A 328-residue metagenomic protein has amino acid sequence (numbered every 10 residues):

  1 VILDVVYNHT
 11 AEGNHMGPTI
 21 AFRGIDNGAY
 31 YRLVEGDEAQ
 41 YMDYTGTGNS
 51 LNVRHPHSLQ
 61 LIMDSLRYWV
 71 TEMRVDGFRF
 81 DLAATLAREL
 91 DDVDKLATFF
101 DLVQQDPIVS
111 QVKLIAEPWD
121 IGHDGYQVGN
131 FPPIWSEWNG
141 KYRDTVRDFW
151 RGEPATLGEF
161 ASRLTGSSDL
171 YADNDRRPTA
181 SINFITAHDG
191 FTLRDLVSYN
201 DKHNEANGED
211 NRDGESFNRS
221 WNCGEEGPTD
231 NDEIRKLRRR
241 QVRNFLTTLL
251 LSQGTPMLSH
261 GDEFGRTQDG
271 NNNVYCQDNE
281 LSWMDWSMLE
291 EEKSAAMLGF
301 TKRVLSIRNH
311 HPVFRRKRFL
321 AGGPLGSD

Functional and structural regions predicted by a protein language model:
V1-R74, R79-Q105, G125, L170: Substrate-binding/active-site clefts of carbohydrate-active enzymes
A21-E35, W135-F149, N279-M284: Acidic, His- and aromatic-enriched active-site or binding-groove loops in soluble protein domains that engage sugars
N52-H55, L86-L90, A172-D173, P228-R240 (+1 more regions): Active-site rim elements
S58-W69, F99, R238-L249, Q253 (+2 more regions): Alpha-helical packing segments of well-folded alpha/beta enzyme cores
R74, K95-H260, F264-G265, N273-Q277 (+2 more regions): Conserved alpha/beta catalytic core and glycan-binding cleft of carbohydrate-active enzymes
Q268-K302: Extended hydrophobic/aromatic segments used for targeting, binding, or gating
E292-S327: Catalytic cores of secreted or luminal carbohydrate-active enzymes
